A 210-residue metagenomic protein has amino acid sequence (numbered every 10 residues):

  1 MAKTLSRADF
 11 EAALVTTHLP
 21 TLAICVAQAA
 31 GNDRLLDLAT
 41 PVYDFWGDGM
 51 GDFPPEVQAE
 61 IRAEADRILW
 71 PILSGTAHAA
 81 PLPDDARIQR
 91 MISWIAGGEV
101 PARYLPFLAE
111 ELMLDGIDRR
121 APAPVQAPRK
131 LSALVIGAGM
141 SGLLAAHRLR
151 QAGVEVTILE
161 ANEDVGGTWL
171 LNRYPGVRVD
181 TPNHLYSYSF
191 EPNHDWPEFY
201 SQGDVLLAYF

Functional and structural regions predicted by a protein language model:
M1-L131: Extreme N-terminal leader/targeting segments of oxidoreductases
A13, L170-A208: Glycine-rich active-site loop/strand segments that organize a redox cofactor
E64, A208-Y209: A non-catalytic, amphipathic alpha-helix used as a structural packing/dimerization or gating element in enzyme scaffolds
L112-D115, L134-I136, L149, V165-T168: A short linear-motif detector with a strong N-terminal bias
P128-I158: N-terminal Rossmann-like FAD-binding beta1-loop-alpha1 element of flavoenzymes
S141, E163-D164, N193: Short, solvent-exposed loop/turn segments at secondary-structure junctions
R150-P175: Glycine-rich FAD pyrophosphate-binding loop
